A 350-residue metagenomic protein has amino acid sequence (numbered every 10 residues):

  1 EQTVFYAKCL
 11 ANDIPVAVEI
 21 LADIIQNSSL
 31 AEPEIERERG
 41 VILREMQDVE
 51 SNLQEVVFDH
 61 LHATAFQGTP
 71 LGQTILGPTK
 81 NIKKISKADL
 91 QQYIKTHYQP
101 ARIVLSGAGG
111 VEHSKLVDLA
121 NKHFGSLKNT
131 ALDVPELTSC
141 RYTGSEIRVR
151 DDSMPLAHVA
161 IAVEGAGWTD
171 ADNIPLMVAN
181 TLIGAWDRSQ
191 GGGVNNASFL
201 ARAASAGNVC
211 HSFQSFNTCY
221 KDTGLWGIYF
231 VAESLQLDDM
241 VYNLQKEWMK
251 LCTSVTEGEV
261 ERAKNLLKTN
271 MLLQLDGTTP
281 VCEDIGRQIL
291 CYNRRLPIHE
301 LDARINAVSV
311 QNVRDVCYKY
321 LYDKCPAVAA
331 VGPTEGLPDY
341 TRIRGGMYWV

Functional and structural regions predicted by a protein language model:
E1-T143, R148-T169, P175, D187 (+1 more regions): Charge-rich, well-structured scaffold segments of protease-associated domains
A171, P175-V178, N196: Hydrophobic/basic alpha-helical segments
G184: Active-site-proximal flexible loops/turns
